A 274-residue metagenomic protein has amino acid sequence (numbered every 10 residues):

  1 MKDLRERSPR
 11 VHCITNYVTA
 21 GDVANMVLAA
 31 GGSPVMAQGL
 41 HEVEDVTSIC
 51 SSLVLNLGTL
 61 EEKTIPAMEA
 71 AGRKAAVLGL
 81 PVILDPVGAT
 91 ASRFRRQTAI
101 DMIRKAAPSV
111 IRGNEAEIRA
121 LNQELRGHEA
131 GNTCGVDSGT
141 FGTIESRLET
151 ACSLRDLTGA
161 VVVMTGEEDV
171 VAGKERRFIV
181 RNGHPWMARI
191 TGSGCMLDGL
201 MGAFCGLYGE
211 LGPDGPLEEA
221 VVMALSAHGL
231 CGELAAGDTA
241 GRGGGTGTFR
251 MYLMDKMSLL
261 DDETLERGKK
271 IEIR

Functional and structural regions predicted by a protein language model:
M1-M36: Glycine-rich phosphate/adenosyl-contacting loop at the front of the ribokinase-like
R5-R10, K174-M187: Glycine/charged-rich beta-loop-alpha catalytic/anionic-binding loops adjacent to active sites
M26-L78, L84: Active-site cofactor/substrate anionic-group-binding motifs, chiefly glycine- and Lys/Arg-rich phosphate-binding loops
T64-G113: Glycine/small-residue-rich loop that forms an oxyanion/phosphate-binding "nest" at active or ligand-binding sites
R95-R177: Conserved phosphate/ATP/ADP-binding segment of small-molecule kinases
A120, R189-S226: Short, small-residue alpha-helix embedded
T150-R155, D214-C231, L253-M254: Short, well-structured alpha-helical segments that form the helix of a local strand-helix-strand
L230-R274: Charged C-terminal helix
